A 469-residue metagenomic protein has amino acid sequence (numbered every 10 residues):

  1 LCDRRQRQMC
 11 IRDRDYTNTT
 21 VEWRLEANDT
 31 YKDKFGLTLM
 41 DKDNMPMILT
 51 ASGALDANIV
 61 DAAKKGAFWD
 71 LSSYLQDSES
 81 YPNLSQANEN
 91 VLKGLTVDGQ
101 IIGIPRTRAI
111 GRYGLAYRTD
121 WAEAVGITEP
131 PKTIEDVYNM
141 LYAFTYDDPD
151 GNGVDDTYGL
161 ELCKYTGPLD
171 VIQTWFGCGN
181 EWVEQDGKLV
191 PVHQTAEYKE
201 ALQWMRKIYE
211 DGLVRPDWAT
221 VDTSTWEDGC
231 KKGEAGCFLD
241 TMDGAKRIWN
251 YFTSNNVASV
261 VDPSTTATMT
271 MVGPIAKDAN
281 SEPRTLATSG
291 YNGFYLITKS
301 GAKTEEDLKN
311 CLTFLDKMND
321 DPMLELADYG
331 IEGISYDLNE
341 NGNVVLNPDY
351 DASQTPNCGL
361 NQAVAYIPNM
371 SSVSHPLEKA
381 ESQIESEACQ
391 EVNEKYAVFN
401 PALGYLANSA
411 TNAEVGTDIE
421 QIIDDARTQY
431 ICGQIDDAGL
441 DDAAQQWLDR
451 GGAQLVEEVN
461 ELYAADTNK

Functional and structural regions predicted by a protein language model:
L1-I11: Single conserved hydrophobic/aromatic residue that forms the stacking wall/gate of nucleotide- or nucleobase-binding
Y16-N90, D120-K132, D136, Y146-P149 (+3 more regions): Extracytoplasmic "Venus flytrap"/periplasmic binding protein-like
K32, G36, D56, F68 (+12 more regions): Extracytoplasmic/secreted envelope proteins and their assembly/folding machinery, especially bacterial periplasmic
D56-G114, E123, G167-M205, N256-T288: Hinge/lid segment of periplasmic solute-binding proteins
T96-G167, W182-T241, I297-N310, D316-K317 (+3 more regions): Helix-loop-helix "hinge/cap" segment bordering the ligand-binding cleft or interdomain interface
E234-L296, K303-N357: Structured mid-domain segments that build the active-site/substrate or prosthetic-cofactor binding neighborhood
K309, T313-Q429, Q434: Conserved small-residue motifs centered on glycine
Q429-K469: Histidine-centered catalytic/metal-binding microenvironments
